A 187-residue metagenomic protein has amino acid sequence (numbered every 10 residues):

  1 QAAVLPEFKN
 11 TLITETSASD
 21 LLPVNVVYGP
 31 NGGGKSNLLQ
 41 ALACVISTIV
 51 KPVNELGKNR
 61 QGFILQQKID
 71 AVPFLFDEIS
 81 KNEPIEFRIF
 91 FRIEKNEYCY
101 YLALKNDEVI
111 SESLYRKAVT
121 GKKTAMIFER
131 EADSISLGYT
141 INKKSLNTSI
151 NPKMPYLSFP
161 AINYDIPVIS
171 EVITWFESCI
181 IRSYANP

Functional and structural regions predicted by a protein language model:
Q1-V50: Pre-Walker A-like glycine/lysine-rich segment at the N-terminus of P-loop NTPase domains
A2-A3, T11-E15, E55-L56, G62 (+2 more regions): General N-terminal targeting signals
E7, P73-L75, E86, I127 (+2 more regions): Intrinsic disorder/low-structure terminal segments
T11-I13, P23-N25, N54-L56, K117-A118 (+1 more regions): Short, surface-exposed, polar/charged, turn-prone segments marking secondary-structure boundaries
D20, V26, Q40-C99, N106: Conserved P-loop NTP-binding catalytic core
E97-P187: Electropositive, glycine-dotted interaction segments that contact anionic polymers or phosphate-rich ligands
